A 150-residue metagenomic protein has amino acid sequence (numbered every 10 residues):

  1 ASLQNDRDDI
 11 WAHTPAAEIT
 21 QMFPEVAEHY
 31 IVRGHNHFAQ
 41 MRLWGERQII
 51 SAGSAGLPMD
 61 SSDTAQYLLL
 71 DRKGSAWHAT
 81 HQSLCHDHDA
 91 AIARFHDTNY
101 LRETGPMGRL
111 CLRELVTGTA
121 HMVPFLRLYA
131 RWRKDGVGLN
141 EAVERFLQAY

Functional and structural regions predicted by a protein language model:
A1-Y30: Conserved catalytic scaffold of divalent metal-dependent phosphoesterases
Q4, V32-L43, L57-S62: Active-site environment of divalent metal-dependent phosphoester hydrolases
I10, N36-F38, P124: Charged, low-complexity, helix/coiled-coil-prone segments
A17-Q21, G34-Q40, R47-I50: A generic short-segment signal for beta-strand/edge and adjacent turn/coil regions
Y30-V32, W77: Short, structured loop/turn "capping" segments at alpha-beta junctions
L43-A52, G56-Y150: Acidic, His/Gly-rich catalytic cores of divalent-metal-dependent hydrolytic chemistry
